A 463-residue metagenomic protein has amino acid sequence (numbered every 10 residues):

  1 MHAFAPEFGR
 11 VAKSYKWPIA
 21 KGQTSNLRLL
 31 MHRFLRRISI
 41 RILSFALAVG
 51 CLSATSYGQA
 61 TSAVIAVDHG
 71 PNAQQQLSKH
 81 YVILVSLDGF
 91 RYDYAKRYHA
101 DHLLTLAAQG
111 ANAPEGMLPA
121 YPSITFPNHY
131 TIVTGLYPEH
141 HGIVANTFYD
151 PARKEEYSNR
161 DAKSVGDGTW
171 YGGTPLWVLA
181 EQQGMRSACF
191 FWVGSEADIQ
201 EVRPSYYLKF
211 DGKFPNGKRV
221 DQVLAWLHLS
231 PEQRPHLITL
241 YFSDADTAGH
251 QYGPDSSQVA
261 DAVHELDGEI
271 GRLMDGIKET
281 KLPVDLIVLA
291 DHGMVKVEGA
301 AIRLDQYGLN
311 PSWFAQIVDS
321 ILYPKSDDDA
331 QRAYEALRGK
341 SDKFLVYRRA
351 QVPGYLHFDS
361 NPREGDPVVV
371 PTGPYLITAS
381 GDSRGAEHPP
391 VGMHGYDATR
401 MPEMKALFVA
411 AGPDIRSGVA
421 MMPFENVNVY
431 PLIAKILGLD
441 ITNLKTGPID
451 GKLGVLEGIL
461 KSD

Functional and structural regions predicted by a protein language model:
H32-L43: Bacterial N-terminal signal peptides that target proteins for export
R41-A54: Bacterial N-terminal signal peptides
Q59-K79, Y92-Q182, D198-I199: Active-site nucleophile/metal-coordination loop of metallo-enzymes that catalyze phosphate/sulfate and related
Q76-L77, N216-H228, A245-L286, I433: A long, amphipathic alpha-helix that forms part of the scaffold/cap immediately adjacent to metal-dependent active
L84, H102, E265-R303: Metal-dependent active-site segment of extracytoplasmic phospho-/sulfohydrolases and closely related
L136-G253, D342: His/Asp/Glu-rich, glycine-adjacent segments that coordinate divalent cations and/or stabilize oxyanion chemistry on
I317-K435: Active-site neighborhoods of enzymes that stabilize oxyanions during catalysis
